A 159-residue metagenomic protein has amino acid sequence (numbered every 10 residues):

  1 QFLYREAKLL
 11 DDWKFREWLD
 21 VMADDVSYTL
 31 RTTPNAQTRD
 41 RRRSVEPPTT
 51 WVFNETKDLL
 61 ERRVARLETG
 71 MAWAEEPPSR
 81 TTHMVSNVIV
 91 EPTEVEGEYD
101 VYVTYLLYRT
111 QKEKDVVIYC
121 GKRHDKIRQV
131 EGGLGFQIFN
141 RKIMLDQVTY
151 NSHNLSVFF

Functional and structural regions predicted by a protein language model:
Q1, D20, E131-G132: Replace "anionic and nucleotidyl ligands
Q1, T81-H83, C120: Short solvent-exposed loop/turn micro-motifs enriched in small/polar/acidic residues
Q1-D11: Short, aromatic-enriched amphipathic alpha-helices that serve as compact interaction elements
E6, W18, L60, I127: Hydrophobic pocket/interface hotspot
L9-E17, W73-E75, L134: Surface-exposed helix-capping loop/turn segments at secondary-structure junctions
W13-D25, T29: Short, well-ordered alpha-helical segments enriched in acidic and aromatic residues
D24-V101: A solvent-exposed, acidic/Ser-Thr-rich amphipathic alpha-helical stretch
I89-F159: A beta-strand edge to alpha-helix "cap/lid" segment located at domain peripheries
